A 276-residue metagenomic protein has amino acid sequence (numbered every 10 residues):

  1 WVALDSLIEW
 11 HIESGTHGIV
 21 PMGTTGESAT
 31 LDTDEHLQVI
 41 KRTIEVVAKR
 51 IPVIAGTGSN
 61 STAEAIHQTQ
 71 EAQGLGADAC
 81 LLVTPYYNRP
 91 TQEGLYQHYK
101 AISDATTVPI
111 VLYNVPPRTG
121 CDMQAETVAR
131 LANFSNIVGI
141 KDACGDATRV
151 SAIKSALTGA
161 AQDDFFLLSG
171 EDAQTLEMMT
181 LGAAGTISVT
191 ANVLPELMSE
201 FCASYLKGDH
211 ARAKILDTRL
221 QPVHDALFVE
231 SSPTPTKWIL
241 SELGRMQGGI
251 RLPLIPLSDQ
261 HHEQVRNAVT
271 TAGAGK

Functional and structural regions predicted by a protein language model:
W1-G120, V128: Active-site beta->alpha loop and helix N-cap motifs at the rims of alpha/beta catalytic domains
L4, H36, I40, A65 (+7 more regions): A general structural signal for well-ordered alpha-helical segments in protein cores
I8, S14-T16, T25, T180-A183 (+1 more regions): C-terminal alpha-helical cap/extension of soluble enzyme domains
H11, T43, A72, I102 (+5 more regions): Conserved, mostly hydrophobic/aromatic
E45-I51, L75-G76, T106-V108, N133-N136 (+4 more regions): Short helix-capping segments at alpha-helix termini
D104-A105, R118-F228: Catalytic alpha/beta core domains of metabolic enzymes, predominantly
N114, N136-I137, R251-L252: Glycine-rich phosphate-binding "P-loop"
